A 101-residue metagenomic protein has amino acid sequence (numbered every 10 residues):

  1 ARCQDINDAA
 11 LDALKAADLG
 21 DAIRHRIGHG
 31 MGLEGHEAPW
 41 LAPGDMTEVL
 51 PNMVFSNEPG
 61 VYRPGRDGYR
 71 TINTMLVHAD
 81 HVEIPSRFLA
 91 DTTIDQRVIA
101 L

Functional and structural regions predicted by a protein language model:
A1-L101: Active-site neighborhoods and metal-handling regions in enzymes and metal-associated proteins
